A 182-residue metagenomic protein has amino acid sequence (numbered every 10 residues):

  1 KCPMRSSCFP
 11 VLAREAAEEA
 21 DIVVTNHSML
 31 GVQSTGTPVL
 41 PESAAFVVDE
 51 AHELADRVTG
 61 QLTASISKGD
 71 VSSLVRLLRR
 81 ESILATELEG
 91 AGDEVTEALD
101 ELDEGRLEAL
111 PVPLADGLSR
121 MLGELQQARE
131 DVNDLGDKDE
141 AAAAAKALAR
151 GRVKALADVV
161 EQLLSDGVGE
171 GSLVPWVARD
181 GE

Functional and structural regions predicted by a protein language model:
K1-R5, A16-E18, S34-A45, E50-E182: Conserved coupling segment at the C-terminus of the helicase ATP-binding
P3-M4, P10, M29: Conserved helicase motor
A13: A short, basic/flexible loop-to-alpha-helix module at the beginning of a structural domain
A17-V32: Conserved two-lobed SF2 helicase motor
